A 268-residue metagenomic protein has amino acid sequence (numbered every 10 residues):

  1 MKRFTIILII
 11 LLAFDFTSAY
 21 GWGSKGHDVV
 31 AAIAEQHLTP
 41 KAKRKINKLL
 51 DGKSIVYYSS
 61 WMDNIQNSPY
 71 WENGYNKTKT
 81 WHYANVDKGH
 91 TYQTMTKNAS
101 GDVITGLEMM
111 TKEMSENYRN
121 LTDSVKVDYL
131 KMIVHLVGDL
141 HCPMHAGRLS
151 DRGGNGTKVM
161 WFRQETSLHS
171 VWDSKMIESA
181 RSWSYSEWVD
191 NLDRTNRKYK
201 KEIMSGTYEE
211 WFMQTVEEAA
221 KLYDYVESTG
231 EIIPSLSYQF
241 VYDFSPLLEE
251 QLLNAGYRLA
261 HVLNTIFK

Functional and structural regions predicted by a protein language model:
M1-K25: Bacterial Sec-dependent N-terminal signal peptides
K2, F14, G138-H141, Y257: Residue-level micro-sites within transmembrane alpha helices that shape and flank functional polar/acidic positions
Y20-L136, P143, R148-K268: N-terminal, motif-rich segments that launch catalysis or mediate targeting to/interaction with membranes, typified by
